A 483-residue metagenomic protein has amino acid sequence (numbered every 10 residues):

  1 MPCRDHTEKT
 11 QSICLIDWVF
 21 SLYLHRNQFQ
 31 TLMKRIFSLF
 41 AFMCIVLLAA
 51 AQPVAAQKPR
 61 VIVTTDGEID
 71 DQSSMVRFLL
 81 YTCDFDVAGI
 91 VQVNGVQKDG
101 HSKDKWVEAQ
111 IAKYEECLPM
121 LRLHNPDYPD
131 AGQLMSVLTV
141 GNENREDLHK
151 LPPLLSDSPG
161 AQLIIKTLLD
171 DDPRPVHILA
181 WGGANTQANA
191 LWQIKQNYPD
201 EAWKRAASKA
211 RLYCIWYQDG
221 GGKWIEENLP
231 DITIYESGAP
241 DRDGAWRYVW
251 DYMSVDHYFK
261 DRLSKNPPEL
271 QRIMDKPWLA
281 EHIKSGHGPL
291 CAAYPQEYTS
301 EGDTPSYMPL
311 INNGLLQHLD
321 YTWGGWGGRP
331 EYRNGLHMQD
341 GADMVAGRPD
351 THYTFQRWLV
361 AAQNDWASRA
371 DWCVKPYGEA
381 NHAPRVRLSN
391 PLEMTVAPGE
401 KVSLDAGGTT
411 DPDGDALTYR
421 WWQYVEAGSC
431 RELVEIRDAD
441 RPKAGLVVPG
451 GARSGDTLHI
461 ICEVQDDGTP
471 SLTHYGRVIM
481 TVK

Functional and structural regions predicted by a protein language model:
M1-D5, C14-L15, S21-A56: Bacterial Sec-dependent N-terminal signal peptides
E8: Short polybasic linear motifs
Q52-S403, G407-V434, G451, G455: N-terminal acidic, glycine/proline-rich low-complexity segments
Y419, P442, G476-V478: Extracytoplasmic/periplasmic beta-strand context in beta-sandwich domains, especially the cupredoxin/COX2 CuA-binding
D438-G455: Solvent-exposed segments in extracellular or luminal domains encompassing
Q465-S471: Short, solvent-exposed loop/turn segments at the edges of extracellular beta-sandwich modules
S471-K483: C-terminal edge beta-strand
